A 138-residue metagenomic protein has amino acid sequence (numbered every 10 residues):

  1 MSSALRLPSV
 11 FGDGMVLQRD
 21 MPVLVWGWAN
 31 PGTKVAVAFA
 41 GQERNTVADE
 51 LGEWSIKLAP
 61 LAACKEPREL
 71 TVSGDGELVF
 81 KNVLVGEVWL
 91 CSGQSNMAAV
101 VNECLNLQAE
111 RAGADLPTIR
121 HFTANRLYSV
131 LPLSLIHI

Functional and structural regions predicted by a protein language model:
M1-P31, V83-C91, A98: Non-catalytic, glycine-rich low-complexity segments
A4, P8, E69, E77 (+1 more regions): A residue-level signal for beta-strand positions that form part of recognition/binding surfaces within mature
Q18, A48-G52, A98, V130-L131: Catalytic-domain carbohydrate-binding cleft regions of carbohydrate-active enzymes
G32-S92: Extended acidic/polar, glycine-enriched regions that form or flank non-catalytic beta-rich accessory modules
K65, A98-V100: Short active-site-adjacent helix-start/loop capping segments
V100, L105-L133: Core domains of carbohydrate- and sulfate-ester-processing enzymes
I136-I138: Conserved small/polar residues in nucleotide/adenosyl-binding loops
